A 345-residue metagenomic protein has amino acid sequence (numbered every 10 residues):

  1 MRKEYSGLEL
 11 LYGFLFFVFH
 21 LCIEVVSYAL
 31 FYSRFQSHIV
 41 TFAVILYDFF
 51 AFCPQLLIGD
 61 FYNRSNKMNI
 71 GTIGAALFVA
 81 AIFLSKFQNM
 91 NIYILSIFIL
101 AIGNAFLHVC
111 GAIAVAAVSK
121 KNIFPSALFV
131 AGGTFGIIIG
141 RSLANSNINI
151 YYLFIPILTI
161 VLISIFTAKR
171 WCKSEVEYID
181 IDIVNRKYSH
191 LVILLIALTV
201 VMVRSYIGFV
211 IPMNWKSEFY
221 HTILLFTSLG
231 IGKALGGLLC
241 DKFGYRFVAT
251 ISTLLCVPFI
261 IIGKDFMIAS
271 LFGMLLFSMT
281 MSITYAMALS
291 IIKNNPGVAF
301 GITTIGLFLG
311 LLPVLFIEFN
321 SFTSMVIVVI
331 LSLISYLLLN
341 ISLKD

Functional and structural regions predicted by a protein language model:
R2-F42, N185-G208, L271-L275: Pair of pore-lining "gating" transmembrane helices in MFS-fold secondary transporters
F17, L21, I92-H108, F266-M281: Hydrophobic core of transmembrane alpha-helices in multi-pass small-molecule transporters, especially MFS/SLC-type
F42-Y62, I223-L235: Central cavity-lining transmembrane alpha-helices of secondary-active solute carriers, predominantly the Major
N69-L84, F247-I261: Structural signature of the two symmetry-related core transmembrane helices
A105-K120, S278-N294: Intracellular juxtamembrane helix-capping segments at the cytosolic ends of symmetry-related transmembrane helices
I150-R170, F322-L343: Symmetry-related core transmembrane helices of the 12-TM Major Facilitator Superfamily/SLC fold
R246-T284: C-terminal transmembrane helical hairpin of 12-TM major facilitator-type secondary transporters
K293-V329: A late C-terminal transmembrane helix in Major Facilitator Superfamily
